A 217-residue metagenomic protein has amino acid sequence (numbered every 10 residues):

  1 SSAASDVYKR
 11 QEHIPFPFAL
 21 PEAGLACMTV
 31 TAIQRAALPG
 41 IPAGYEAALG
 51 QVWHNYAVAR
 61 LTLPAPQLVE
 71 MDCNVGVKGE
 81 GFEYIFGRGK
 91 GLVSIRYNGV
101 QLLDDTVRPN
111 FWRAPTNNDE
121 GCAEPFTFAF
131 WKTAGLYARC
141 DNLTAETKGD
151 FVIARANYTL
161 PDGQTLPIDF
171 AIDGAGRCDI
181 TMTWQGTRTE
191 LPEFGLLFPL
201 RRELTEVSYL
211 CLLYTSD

Functional and structural regions predicted by a protein language model:
S1-A4, Y209-L210: Short, intrinsically disordered, charge-balanced linker/junction segments flanking boundaries in proteins
A3-Y8, D217: Short, small-residue-biased leader/transition segments that mark boundaries at the very start of proteins
V7-K9, A32, G76, D104: Functionally constrained cores in energy, signaling, and assembly domains
Q11, T29-V30, P66-Q67: M14 metallocarboxypeptidase catalytic domain recognition
E12-A19: Exposed aromatic-hydrophobic patches
L20-A59: Terminal connector regions
P21-A23, N55-S216: Beta-strand/loop-rich accessory regions of lumenal/periplasmic or secreted enzymes, predominantly carbohydrate-active
